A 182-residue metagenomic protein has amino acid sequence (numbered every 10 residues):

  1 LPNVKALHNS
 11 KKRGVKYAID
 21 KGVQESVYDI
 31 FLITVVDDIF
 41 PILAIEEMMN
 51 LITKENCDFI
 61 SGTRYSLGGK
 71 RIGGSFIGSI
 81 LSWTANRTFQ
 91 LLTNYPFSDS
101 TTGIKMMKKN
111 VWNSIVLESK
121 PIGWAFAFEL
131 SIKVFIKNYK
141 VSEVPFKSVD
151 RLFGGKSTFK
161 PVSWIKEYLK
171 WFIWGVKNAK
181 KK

Functional and structural regions predicted by a protein language model:
L1-L7: Acidic donor-binding segment of Leloir-type glycosyltransferases
N9-E25, I30, I42-W124, D150-F159 (+1 more regions): Acceptor/aglycone-binding surface of glycosyltransferases and processive sugar-polymer synthases
G22, D37, K108, V134 (+1 more regions): Residue-level signature of catalytic and energy-coupling elements of molecular machines, predominantly ATP/GTP-dependent
P96, I122, S131-V149: Catalytic donor-sugar/metal-binding loop of nucleotide-sugar-dependent glycosyltransferases
F128: DNA-recognition element of transcription regulators
N138-K182: C-terminal catalytic/acceptor-binding lobe
